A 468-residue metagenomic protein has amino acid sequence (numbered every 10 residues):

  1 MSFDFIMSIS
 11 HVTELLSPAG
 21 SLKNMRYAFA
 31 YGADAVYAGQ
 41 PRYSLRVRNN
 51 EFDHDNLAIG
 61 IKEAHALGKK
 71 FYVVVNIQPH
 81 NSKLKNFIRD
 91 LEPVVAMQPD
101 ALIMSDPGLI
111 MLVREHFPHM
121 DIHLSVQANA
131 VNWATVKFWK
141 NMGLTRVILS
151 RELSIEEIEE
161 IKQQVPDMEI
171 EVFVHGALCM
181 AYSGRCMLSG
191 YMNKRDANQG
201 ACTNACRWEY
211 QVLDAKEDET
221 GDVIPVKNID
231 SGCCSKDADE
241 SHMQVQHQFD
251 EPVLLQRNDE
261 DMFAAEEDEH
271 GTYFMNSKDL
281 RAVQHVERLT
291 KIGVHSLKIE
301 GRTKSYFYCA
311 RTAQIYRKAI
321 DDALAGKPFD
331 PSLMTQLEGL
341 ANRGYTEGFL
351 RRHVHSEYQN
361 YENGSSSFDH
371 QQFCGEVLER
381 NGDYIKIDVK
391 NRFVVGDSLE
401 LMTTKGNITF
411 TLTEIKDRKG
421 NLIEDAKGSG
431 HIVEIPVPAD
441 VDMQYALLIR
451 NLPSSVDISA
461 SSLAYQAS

Functional and structural regions predicted by a protein language model:
F3-A30, A35-R42, I61, L67-I88 (+5 more regions): Surface-exposed amphipathic alpha-helical tracts and adjacent flexible/coil segments at the periphery of soluble enzymes
R46-E63: Glycine-rich, positively charged N-terminal anion/phosphate-binding segment
G108-L109: Alpha-helix capping/helix-boundary segments
F117: Conserved phosphotransfer cores of two-component systems
N129: Beta/alpha (TIM)-barrel catalytic core signal, keyed to glycine-rich beta->alpha loops juxtaposed to Asp/Glu that bind
N132-A134: Conserved nucleotide-cofactor-binding alpha/beta core module
